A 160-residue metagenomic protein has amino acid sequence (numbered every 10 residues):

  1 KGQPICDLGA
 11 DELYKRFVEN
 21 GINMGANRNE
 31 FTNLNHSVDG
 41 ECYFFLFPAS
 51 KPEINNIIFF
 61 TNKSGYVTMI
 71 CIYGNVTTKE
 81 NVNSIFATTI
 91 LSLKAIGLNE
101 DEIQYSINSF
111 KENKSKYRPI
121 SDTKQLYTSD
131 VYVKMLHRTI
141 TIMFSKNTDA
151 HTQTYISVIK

Functional and structural regions predicted by a protein language model:
K1-Y66, C71-V76: N-terminal leader/targeting segments
S50-N56, V67-T68, V76-N83, K134-T139 (+2 more regions): Short, surface-exposed beta-strand/loop "edge" segments at domain boundaries and coil↔beta transitions
I54-R118: Long, charged/polar, surface-exposed segments that mediate recognition or autoinhibition
A95-K160: Non-cytosolic coordination micro-motifs
